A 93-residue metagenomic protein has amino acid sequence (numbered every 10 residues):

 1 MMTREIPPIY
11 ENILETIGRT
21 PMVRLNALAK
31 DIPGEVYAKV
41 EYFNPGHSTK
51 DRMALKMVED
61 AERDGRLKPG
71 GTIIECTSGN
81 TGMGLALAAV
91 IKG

Functional and structural regions predicted by a protein language model:
M1-G93: PLP-dependent amino-acid enzyme catalytic core
